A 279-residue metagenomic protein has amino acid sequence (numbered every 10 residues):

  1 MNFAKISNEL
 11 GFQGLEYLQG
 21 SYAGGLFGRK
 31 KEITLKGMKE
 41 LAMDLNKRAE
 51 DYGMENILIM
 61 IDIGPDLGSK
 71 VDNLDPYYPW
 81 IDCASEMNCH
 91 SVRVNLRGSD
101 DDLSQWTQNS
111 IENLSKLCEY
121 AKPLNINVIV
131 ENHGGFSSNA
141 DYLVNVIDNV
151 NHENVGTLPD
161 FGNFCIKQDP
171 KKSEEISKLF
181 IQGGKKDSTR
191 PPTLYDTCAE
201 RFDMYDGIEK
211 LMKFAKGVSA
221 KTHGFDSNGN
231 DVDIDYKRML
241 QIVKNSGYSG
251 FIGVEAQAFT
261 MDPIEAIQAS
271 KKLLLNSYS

Functional and structural regions predicted by a protein language model:
M1-S21, M87-H90: Catalytic domains of carbohydrate-active enzymes, especially glycoside hydrolases
A4, G14-L15, I111-Q241: Acidic/histidine-rich catalytic cores of soluble enzymes
A4-K5, E40-P159, C165-I166, I264: Active-site acidic/histidine proton-transfer and metal-coordination neighborhood in alpha/beta enzyme cores
F12, M54, C89, A215 (+1 more regions): A structural motif
L15-E16, I57, V92, V218 (+1 more regions): Hydrophobic residues within beta-strands of alpha/beta enzymes
E16-N46, G98-D102, S227: Glycine-rich, proline-tolerant flexible connector loops at the mouths of alpha/beta enzymes
F251-A258: Short acidic/histidine-rich active-site segments
P263-S279: C-terminal helical cap(s) of enzyme catalytic domains, especially alpha/beta-barrels
